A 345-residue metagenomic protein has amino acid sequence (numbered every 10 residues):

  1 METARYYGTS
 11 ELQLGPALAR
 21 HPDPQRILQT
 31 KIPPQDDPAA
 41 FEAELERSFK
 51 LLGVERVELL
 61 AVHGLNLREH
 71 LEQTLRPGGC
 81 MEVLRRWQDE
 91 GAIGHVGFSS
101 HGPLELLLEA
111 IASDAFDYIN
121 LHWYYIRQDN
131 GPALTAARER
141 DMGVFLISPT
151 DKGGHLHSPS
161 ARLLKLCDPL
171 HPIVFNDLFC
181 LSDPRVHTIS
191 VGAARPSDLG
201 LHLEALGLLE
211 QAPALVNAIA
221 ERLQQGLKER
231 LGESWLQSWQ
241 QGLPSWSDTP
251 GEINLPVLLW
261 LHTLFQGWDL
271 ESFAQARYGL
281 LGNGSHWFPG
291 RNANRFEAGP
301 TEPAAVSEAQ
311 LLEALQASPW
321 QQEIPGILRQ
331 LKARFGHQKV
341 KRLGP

Functional and structural regions predicted by a protein language model:
M1, L14, L28, S48 (+7 more regions): Conserved, mostly hydrophobic/aromatic
M1-R20, N66-E72: Glycine-rich, proline-tolerant flexible connector loops at the mouths of alpha/beta enzymes
R5-T9, P33, H101-G102, D129 (+1 more regions): Short beta->alpha linker loops
Y6, R20-E42, H63: Structural motif corresponding to the early beta-alpha repeats
E11-T30, C80-G91, F145-L146: Alpha-helix-loop-beta-strand connector modules within alpha/beta enzyme cores
Q25-L28, A115-W123, E210-V216: Short hydrophobic/aromatic-enriched beta-strand-loop microsegments
D37-L134, R138-T150, C167-D168: Glycine/proline-rich, positively charged, aromatic-decorated active-site loop/lid region on the catalytic face
P132-P345: Structured C-terminal cap/extension of enzyme domains
